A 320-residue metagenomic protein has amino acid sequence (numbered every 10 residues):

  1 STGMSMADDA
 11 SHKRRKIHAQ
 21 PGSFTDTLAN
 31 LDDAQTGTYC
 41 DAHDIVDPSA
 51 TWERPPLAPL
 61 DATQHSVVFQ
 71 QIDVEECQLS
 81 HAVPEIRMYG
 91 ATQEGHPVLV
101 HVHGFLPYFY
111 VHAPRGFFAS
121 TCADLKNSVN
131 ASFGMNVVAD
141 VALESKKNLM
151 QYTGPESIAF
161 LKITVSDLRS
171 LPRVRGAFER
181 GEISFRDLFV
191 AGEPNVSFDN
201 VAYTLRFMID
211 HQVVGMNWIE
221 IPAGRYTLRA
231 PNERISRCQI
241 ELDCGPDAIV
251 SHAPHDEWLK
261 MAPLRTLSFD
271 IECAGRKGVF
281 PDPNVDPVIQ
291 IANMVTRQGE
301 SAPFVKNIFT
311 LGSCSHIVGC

Functional and structural regions predicted by a protein language model:
S1-C320: The two-metal-ion catalytic cores of nucleic-acid processing enzymes
